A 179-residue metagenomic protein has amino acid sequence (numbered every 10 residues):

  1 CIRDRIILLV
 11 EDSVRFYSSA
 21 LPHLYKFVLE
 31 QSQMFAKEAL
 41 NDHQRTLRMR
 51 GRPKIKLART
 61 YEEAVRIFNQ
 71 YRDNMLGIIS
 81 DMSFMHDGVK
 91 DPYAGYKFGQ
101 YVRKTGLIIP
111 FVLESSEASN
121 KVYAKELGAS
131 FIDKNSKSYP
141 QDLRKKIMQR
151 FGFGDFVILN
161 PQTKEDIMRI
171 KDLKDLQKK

Functional and structural regions predicted by a protein language model:
C1-I2: Short, small-residue-biased leader/transition segments that mark boundaries at the very start of proteins
E11, L76-I79, K97-A124, A129-I132: A short, hydrophobic beta-strand element within the central beta-sheet of small alpha/beta folds
R15-K26, E30, D42: Amphipathic alpha1 helix at the N-terminus of the CheY-like receiver
H23, E126, Q141-L176: Receiver (REC) domain switch/output surface
F35-G77: Acidic, metal-coordinating helix/loop segments flanking the phosphotransfer/catalytic sites of two-component signaling
T60, D87-K97: Acidic catalytic/metal-coordinating carboxylates
I79-G88: Active-site residues of response regulator receiver
